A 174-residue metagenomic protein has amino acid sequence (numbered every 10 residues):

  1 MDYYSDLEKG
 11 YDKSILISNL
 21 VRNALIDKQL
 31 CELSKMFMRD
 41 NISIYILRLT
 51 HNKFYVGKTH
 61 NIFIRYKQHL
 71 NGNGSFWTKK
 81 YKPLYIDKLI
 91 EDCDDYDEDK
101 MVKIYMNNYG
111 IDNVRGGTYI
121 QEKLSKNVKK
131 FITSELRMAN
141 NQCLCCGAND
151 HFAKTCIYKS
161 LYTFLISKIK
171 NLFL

Functional and structural regions predicted by a protein language model:
M1-K9, L174: PEST-like, low-complexity acidic/proline-rich intrinsically disordered segments, predominantly at protein N-termini
D27, C31-C145: Structure-specific nucleic-acid interaction/processing domains
N141-K154, Y162-L165: Short Cys/His-rich zinc-binding micro-motifs
L165, I169-L172: Short, positively charged, Ser/Thr-rich terminal linear motifs in low-complexity/disordered regions that act as
